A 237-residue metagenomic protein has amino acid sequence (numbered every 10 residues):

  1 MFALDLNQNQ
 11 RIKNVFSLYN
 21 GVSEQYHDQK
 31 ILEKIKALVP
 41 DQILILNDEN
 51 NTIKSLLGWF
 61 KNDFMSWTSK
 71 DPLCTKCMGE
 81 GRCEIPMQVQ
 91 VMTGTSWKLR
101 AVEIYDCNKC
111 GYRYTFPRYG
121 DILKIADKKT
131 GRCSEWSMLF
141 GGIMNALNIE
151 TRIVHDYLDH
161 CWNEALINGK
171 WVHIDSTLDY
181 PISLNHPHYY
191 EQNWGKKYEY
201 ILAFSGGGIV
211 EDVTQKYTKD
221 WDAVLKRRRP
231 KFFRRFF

Functional and structural regions predicted by a protein language model:
F2-D127: Secondary-structure boundary elements
G21, Q25-D28, T130-S137, H160: Short alpha-helical patches at coil-to-helix transitions and adjacent helical residues in well-structured domains
I53, C133, S137, D156-L158 (+2 more regions): Active-site-proximal structural scaffolding
L57, N148, L158-W162, W171 (+1 more regions): Extracellular structured ligand-interaction cores
F60, A126-H155, N163: Cysteine-centered nucleophilic/redox motifs
N62, S66, A146-E150, Y157 (+2 more regions): Short amphipathic alpha-helical interaction elements and helix-loop-helix interfaces that mediate dimerization
A101-D106, Y112-R113, P117-G120, A165-F237: His-Asp-centered catalytic microenvironments across diverse enzyme cores, prominently the transglutaminase-like
